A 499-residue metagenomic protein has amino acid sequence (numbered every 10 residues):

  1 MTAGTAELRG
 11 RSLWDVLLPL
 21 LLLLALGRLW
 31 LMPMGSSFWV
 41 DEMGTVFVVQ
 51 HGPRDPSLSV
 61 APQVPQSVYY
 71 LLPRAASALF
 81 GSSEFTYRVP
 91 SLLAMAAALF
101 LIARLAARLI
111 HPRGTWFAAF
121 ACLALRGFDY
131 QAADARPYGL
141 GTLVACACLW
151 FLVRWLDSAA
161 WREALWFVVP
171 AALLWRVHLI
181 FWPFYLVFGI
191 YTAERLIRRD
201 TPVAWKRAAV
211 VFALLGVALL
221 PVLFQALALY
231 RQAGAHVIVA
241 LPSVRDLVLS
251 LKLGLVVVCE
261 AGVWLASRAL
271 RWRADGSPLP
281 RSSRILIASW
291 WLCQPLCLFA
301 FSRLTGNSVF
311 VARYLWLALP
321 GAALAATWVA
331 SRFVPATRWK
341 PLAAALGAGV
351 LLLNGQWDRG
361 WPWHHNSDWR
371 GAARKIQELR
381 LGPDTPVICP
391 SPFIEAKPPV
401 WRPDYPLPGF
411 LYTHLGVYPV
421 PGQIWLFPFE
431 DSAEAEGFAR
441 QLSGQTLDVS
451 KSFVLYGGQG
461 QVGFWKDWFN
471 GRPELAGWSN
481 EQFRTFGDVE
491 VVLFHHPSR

Functional and structural regions predicted by a protein language model:
M1-R11: Short, Lys/Arg-rich, polar N-terminal cytosolic tail immediately upstream of the first transmembrane signal-anchor
S12-S498: Terminal, non-globular segments
